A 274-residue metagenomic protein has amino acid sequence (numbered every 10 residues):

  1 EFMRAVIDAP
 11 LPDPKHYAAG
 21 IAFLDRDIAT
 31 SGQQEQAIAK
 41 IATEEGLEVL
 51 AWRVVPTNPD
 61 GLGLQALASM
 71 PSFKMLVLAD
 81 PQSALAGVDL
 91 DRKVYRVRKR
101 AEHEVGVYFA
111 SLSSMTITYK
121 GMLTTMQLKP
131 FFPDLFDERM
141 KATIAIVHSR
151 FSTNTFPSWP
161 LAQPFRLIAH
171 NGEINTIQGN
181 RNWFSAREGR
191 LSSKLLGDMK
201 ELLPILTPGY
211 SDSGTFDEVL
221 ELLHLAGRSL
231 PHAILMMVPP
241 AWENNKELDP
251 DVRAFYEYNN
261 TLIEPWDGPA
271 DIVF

Functional and structural regions predicted by a protein language model:
E1-F274: Conserved short alpha-helical segments that host acidic/polar catalytic motifs at enzyme active sites
